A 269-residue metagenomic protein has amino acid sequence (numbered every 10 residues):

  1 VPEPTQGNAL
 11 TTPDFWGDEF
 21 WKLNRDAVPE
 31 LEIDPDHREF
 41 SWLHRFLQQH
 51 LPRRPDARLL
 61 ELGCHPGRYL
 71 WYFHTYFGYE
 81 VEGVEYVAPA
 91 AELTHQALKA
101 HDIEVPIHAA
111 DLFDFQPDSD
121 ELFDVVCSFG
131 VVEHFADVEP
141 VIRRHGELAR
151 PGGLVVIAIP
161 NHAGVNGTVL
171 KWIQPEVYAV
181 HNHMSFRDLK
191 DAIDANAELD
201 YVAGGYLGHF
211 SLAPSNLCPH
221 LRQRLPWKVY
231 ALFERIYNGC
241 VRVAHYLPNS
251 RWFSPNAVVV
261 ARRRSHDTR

Functional and structural regions predicted by a protein language model:
V1-E121, V125, F129, I142 (+2 more regions): Conserved N-terminal segment of class I S-adenosyl-L-methionine
V81, V155-V156: A short hydrophobic/small-residue beta-strand
F123, E198-L199: Conserved hydrophobic/aromatic "anchor" residues that stabilize well-ordered secondary structure elements
G130-H134: A short His-aromatic
E139-L154: A short glycine-rich, Lys/Arg-flanked "PGG" loop and its adjoining helix->strand segment in the class I
A158-V180: Short, glycine-/aromatic-enriched active-site segment of Class I SAM-dependent methyltransferases
L170, V202-R269: A C-terminal cap/extension of S-adenosyl-L-methionine-dependent methyltransferases that defines the acceptor-substrate
H181-A197: Short alpha-helix
